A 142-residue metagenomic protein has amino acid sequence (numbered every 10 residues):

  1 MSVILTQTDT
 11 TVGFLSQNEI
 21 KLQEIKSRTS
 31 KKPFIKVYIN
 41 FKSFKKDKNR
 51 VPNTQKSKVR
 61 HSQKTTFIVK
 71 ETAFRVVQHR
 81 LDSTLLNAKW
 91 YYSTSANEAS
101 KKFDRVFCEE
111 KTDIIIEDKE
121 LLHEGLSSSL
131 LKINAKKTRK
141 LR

Functional and structural regions predicted by a protein language model:
M1-R142: Active-site-adjacent structural elements in enzyme catalytic cores
